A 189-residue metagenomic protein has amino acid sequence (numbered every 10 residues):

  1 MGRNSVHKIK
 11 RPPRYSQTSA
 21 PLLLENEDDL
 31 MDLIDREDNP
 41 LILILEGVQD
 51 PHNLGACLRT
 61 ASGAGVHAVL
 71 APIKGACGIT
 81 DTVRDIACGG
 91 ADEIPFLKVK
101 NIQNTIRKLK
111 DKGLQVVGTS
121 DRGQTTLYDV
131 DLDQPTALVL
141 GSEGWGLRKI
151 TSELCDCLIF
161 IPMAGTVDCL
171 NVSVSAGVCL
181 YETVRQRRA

Functional and structural regions predicted by a protein language model:
G2-R11, D28-T125: RNA substrate-binding interface of SAM-dependent RNA methyltransferases
K10-L22: Short, structured active-site "lid" loops
R14, P40, K110-L114, P135-A137 (+1 more regions): Structural motif
Q17, D85-G90, D133-A137: Short, hinge-like loop/turn segments at secondary-structure boundaries
Q17, V83, V116, V139 (+1 more regions): A residue-level signal for conserved active-site and pocket-lining positions in enzyme catalytic cores
G63, R84-G90, K149-A189: Structured adenosyl-cofactor binding patch, chiefly the S-adenosyl-L-methionine
V117-V167, N171: Active-site/ligand-binding-proximal alpha/beta "capping" segment
